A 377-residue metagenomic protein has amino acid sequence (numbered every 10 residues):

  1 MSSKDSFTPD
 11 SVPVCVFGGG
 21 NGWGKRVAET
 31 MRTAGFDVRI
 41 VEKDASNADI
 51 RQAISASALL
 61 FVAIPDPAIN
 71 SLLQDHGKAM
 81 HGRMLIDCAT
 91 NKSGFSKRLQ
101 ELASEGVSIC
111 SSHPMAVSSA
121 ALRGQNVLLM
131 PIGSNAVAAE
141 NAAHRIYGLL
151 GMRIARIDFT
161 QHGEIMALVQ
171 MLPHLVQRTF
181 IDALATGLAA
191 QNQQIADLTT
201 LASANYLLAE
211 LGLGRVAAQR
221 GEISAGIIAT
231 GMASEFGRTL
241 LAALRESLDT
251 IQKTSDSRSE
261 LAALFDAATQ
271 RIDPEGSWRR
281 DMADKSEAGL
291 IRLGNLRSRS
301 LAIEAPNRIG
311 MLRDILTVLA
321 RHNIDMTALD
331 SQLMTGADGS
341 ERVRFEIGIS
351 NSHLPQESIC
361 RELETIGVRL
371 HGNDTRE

Functional and structural regions predicted by a protein language model:
S2-Q52: NAD(P)+-binding Rossmann beta1-loop-alpha1 motif at the extreme N-terminus of oxidoreductases
V12-C15, V127, L301: Conserved hydrophobic helix-helix packing surfaces used for dimerization/oligomerization
V16-F17, V62, L129: Hydrophobic Val/Ile/Leu positions in short beta-strands of Rossmann-like dinucleotide-binding domains
R51-L102: Rossmann-fold NAD(P) dinucleotide-binding segment
L99-A167: Rossmann-fold dinucleotide-binding core
G124-Q125, W278-E377: A conserved regulatory-domain signal marking ACT and ACT-like small-molecule sensing domains and adjacent regulatory
Q125, H162-R215: Active-site-proximal catalytic alpha-helix in oxidoreductases
Q194-P274: Interdomain hinge/lid region at the active-site interface of Rossmann-like NAD(P)-dependent oxidoreductases
